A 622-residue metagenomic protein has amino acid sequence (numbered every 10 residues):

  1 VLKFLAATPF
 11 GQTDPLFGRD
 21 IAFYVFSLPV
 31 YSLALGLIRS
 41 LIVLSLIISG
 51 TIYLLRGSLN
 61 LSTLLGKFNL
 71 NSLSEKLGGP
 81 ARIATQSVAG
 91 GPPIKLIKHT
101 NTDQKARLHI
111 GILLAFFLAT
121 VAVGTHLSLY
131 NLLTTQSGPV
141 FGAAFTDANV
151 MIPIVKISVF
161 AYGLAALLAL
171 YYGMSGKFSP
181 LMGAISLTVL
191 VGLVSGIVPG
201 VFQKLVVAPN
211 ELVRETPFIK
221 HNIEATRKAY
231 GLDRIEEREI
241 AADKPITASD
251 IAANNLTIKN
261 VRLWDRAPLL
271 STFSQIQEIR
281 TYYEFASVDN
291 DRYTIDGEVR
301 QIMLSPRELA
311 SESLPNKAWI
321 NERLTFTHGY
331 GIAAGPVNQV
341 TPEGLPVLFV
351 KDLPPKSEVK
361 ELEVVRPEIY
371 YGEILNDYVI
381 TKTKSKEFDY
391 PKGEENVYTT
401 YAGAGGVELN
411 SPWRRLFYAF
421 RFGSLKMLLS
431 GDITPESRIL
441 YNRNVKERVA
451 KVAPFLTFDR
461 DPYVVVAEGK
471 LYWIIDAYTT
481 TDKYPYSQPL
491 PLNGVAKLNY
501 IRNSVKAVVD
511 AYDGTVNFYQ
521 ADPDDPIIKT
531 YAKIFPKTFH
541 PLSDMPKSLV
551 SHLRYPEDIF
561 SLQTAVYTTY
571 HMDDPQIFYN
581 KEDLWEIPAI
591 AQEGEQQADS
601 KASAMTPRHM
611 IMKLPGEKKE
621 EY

Functional and structural regions predicted by a protein language model:
V1-Y622: Soluble extracytoplasmic regions of secretory-pathway and membrane proteins
